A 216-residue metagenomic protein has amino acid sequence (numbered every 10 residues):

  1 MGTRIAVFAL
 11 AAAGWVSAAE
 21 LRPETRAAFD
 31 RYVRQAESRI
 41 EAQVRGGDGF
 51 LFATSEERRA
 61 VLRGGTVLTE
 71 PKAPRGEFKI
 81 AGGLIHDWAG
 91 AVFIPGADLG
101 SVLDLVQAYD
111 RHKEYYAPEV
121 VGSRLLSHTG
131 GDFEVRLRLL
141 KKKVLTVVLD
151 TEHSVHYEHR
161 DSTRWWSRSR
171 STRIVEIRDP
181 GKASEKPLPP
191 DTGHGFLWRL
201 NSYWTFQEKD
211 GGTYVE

Functional and structural regions predicted by a protein language model:
M1-V7: Bacterial N-terminal signal peptides that target proteins for export
A19-E216: Eukaryotic helix-grip
